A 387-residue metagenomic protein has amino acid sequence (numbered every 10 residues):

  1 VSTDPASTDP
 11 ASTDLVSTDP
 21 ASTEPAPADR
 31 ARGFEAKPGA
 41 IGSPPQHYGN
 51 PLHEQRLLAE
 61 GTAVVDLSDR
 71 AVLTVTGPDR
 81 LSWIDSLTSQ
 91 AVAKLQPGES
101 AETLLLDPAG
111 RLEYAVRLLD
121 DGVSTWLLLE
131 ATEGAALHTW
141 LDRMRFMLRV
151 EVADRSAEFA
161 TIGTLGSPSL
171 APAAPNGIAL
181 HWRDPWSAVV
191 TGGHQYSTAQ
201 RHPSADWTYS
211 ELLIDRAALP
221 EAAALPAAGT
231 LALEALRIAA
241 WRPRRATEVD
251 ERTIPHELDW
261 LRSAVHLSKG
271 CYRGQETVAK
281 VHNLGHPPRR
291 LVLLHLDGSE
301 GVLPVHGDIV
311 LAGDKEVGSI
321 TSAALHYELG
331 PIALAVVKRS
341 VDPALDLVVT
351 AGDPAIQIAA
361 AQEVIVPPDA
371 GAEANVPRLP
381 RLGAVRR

Functional and structural regions predicted by a protein language model:
V1-P10, D14-A101, L106, R111-E113: Acidic, proline/glycine-enriched N-terminal capping motif
T3-D4, D9, D19-E24, T253 (+3 more regions): Glycine-rich, small/acidic residue-mixed loop/short-helix segments
P51-E60, E99-A115, R145-L148, V189-A199 (+1 more regions): Short amphipathic beta-strand starts and helix->beta connectors
A63-V64, V72, Y114-P243: Acidic, low-complexity central loop/insert segments
V65-S86, A153-A171, H286-D297: Short glycine-/aliphatic-rich beta-strand segments at the starts of folded cytosolic domains
G77, L127, T164-G166, G274 (+2 more regions): Residue-level signal for inorganic ion chemistry
P97-E99, L180-H194, W241-A246, D250 (+3 more regions): Glycine-centered loop/turn motifs
E211-H295: Anionic-ligand-binding alpha/beta catalytic cores of soluble enzymes and soluble regulatory domains that recognize
